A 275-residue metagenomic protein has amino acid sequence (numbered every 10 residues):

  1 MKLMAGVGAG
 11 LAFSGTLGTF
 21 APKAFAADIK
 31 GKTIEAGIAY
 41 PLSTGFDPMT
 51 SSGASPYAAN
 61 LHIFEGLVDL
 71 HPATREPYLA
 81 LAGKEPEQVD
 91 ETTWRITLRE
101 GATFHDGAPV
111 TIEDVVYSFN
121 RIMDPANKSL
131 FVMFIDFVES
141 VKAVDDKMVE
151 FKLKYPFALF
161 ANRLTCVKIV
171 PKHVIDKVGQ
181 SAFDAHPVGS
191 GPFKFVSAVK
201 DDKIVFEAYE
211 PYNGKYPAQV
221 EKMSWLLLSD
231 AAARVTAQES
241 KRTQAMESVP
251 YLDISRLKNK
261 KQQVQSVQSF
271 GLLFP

Functional and structural regions predicted by a protein language model:
M1-F20: N-terminal export signals
T16-A39: C-terminal segment of N-terminal export signals and the immediately downstream linker at the start of the mature
I34, V115, K147-V149, E239-S248: Alpha-to-beta junction loops
G37-D90, N120, V188: N-terminal lobe/hinge region of extracytoplasmic solute-binding protein
H71-E76, L164-A218, K222-S224, D230-A232 (+1 more regions): Gly/Pro-rich hinge or "lid" segments in bacterial periplasmic/extracellular proteins
K84-K128, E150, A237: Aromatic- and charge-enriched surface segment that lines or borders ligand/interaction sites
T97, F131-I175: Surface-exposed binding/hinge segments that line and control ligand-binding clefts or catalytic entry sites
S140-K142, V196-E207, S224-P275: Extracellular/periplasmic solute-recognition and catalytic clefts
